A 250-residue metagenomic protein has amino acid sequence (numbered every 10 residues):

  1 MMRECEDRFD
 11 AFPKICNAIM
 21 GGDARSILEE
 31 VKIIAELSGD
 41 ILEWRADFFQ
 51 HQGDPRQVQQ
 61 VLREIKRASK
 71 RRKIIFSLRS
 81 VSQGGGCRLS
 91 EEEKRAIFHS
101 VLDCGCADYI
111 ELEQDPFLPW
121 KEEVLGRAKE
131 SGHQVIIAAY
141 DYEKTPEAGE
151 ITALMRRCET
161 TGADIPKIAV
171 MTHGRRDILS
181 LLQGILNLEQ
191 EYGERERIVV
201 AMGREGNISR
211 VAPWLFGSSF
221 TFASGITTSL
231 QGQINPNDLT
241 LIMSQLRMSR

Functional and structural regions predicted by a protein language model:
C5-R8, P13-C16, T152-M155, P213: Membrane-targeting and insertion segments and their boundary/processing signals
D7-L37, I41-E130, Y140-T145: Active-site beta->alpha loop and helix N-cap motifs at the rims of alpha/beta catalytic domains
Y109, Q114-R250: Catalytic alpha/beta core domains of metabolic enzymes, predominantly
